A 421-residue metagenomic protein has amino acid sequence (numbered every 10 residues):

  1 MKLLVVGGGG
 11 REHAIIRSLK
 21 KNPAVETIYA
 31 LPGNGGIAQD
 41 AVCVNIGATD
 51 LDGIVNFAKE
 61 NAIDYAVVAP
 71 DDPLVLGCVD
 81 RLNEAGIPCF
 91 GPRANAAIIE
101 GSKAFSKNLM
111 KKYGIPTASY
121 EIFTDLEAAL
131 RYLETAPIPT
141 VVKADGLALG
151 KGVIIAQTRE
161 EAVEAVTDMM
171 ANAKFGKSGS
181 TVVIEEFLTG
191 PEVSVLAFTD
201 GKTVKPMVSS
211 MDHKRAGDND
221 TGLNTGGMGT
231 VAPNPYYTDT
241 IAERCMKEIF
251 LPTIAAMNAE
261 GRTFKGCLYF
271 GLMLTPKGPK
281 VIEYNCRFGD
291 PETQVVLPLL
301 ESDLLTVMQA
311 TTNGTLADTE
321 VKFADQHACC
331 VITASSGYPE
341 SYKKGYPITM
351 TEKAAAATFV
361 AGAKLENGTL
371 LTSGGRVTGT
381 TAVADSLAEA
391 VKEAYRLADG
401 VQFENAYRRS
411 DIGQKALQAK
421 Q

Functional and structural regions predicted by a protein language model:
M1-A94: ATP-binding N-terminal substructure of ATP-dependent carboxylate-amine bond-forming enzymes
K21, G36-A38, F90, K112-G114 (+12 more regions): Solvent-exposed alpha-helices and their adjacent loops that cap or buttress functional pockets in soluble metabolic
C43-T49, E121-D125, A156: Short acidic-hydrophobic, aromatic-tinged amphipathic segments that line or gate anion-handling sites
F90-G152: A conserved helix-loop-beta module that forms one wall/lid of the active-site cleft in ATP-utilizing catalytic domains
G152, A156-P291: Internal nucleotide-binding/catalytic subdomain
M246-L268, N285-K353: Active-site "cap" helix and flanking loop/linker of ATP-utilizing ligase/carboxylase catalytic domains
A310-Q421: Peripheral (often C-terminal) accessory segments that flank ATP-dependent C-N-forming ligase machineries
